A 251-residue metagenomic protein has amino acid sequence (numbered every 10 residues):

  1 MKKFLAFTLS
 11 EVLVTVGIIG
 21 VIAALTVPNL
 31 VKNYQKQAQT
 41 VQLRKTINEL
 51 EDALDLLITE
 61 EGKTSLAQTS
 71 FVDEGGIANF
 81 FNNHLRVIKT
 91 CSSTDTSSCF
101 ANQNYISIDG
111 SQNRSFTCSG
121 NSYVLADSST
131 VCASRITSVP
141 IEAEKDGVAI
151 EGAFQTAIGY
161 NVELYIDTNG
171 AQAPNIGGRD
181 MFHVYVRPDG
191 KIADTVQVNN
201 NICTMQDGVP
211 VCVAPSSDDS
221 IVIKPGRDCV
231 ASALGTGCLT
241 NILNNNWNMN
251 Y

Functional and structural regions predicted by a protein language model:
K2-Q35, Q42: N-terminal single-pass transmembrane signal-anchor helix
V27-L50, L54-L57, E61: Aliphatic-rich helix starts adjacent to a transmembrane/signal segment
A38, T64-S65, A78: Extracellular/luminal recognition modules and glycoprotein regions
R44, L56, E60, A67 (+2 more regions): General N-terminal targeting signals
E51-S70, R86-T90: Alpha-helix exit/C-cap motif
S70, E74-Y251: Intrinsically disordered, low-complexity regions enriched in Pro/Ser/Thr/Gly and acidic residues
